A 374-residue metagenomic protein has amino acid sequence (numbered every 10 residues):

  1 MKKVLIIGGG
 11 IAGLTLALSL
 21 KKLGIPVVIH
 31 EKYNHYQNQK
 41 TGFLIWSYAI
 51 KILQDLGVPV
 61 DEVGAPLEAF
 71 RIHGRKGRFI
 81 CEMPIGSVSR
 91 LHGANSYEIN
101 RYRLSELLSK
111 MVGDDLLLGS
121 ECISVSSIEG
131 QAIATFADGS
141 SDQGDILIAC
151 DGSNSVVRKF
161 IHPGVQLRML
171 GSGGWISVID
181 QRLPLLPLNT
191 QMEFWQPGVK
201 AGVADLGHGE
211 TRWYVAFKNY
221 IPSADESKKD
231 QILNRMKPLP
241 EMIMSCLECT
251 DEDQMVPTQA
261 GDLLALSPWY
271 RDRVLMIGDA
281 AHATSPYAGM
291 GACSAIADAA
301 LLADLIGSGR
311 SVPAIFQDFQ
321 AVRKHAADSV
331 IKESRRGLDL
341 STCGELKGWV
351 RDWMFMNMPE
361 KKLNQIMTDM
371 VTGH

Functional and structural regions predicted by a protein language model:
V4, W46-V178, Y220-I232, G373-H374: Conserved N-terminal helical subregion
L5, V28, R212-Y214: A structural signal for isolated positions on well-ordered beta-strands in alpha/beta enzyme cores
I7-K22, P26-Y33, I148-A149, W175 (+1 more regions): Conserved mid-domain beta->alpha element of the FAD-binding
N34-K51: Conserved N-terminal glycine-rich FAD pyrophosphate-binding loop of Rossmann-like flavoproteins
K40, L56-G57, G64, M83-P84 (+5 more regions): Short, flexible helix/strand-to-coil boundary loops that buttress conserved ligand/catalytic motifs in alpha/beta
C81-S105, D138-S140, D180-P257: Conserved FAD/dinucleotide-binding core of flavoprotein oxidoreductases
S341-E360: C-terminal domain-closing interface element
F355-H374: C-terminal auxiliary extensions adjacent to catalytic cores
